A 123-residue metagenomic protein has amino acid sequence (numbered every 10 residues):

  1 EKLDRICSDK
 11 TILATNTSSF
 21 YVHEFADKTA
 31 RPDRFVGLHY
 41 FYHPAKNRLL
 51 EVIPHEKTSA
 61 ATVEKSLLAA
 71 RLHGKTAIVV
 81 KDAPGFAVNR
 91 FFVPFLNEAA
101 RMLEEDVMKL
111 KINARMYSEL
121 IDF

Functional and structural regions predicted by a protein language model:
K2-A69: Rossmann-fold NAD(P)-binding glycine/threonine-rich loop
S18-F20, F41-H43, A83-P84, Y117-F123: Glycine-rich beta-alpha junction loops
R31, L50-A83, V93-D122: Internal alpha-helical scaffold of NAD(P)-dependent oxidoreductase catalytic cores
P44-A45, F91-F95: Alpha-helix N-cap/N′ positions at the starts of helices
